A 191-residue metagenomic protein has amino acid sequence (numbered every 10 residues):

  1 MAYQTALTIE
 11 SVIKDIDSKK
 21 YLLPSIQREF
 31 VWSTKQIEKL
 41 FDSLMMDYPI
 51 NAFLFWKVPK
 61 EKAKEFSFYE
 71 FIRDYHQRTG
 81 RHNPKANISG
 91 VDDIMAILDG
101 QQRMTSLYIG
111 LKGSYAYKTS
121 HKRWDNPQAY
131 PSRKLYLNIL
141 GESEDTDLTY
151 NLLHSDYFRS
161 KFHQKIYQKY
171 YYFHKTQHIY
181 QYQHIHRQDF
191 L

Functional and structural regions predicted by a protein language model:
A2-T34, E38-L191: Basic- and aromatic-enriched surface patches that contact anionic nucleotides/nucleic acids
